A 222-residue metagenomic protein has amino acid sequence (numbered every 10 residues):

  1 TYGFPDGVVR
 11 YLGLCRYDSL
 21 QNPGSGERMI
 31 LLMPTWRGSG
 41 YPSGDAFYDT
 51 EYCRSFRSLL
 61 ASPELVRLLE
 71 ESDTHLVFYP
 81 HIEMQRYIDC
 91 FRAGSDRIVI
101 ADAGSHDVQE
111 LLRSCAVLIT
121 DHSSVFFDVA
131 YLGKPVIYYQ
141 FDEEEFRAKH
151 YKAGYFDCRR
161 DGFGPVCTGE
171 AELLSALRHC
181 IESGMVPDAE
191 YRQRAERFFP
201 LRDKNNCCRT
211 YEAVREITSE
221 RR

Functional and structural regions predicted by a protein language model:
T1-S19: Active-site-proximal region of nucleotide-activated glycan assembly enzymes, centered on histidine/acidic-rich loops
P5-D6, F91-S95, H122-F198: Catalytic binding pocket for nucleotide-activated donors in carbohydrate/polymer assembly enzymes
D6, E27, D73, S114-C115 (+1 more regions): Short, well-ordered alpha-helix to beta-strand connector turns
R10, L31, V77, V99-A101 (+3 more regions): Hydrophobic/aromatic beta-strand patches that form the interior of the parallel beta-sheet core in alpha/beta enzyme
L14-R16, A103-H106, F141-E145: Short, acidic/turn-prone active-site loops that include or flank metal/cofactor- and phosphate-binding residues
C15-C90, C167-G169, N206-C208: Conserved catalytic-core segment of nucleotide-activated headgroup transferases in glycan assembly
I82-F127, L132: Donor nucleotide-activated moiety binding/catalytic core segment of transferases that use nucleotide-activated donors
D203-R222: C-terminal alpha-helical cap of glycosyltransferases
